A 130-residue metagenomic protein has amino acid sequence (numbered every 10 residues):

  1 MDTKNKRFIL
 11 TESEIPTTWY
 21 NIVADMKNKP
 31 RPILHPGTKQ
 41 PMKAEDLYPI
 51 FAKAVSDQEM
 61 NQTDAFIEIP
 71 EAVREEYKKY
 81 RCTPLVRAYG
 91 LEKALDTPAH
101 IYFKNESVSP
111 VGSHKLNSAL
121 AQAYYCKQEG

Functional and structural regions predicted by a protein language model:
M1-G130: PLP-dependent amino-acid enzyme catalytic core
